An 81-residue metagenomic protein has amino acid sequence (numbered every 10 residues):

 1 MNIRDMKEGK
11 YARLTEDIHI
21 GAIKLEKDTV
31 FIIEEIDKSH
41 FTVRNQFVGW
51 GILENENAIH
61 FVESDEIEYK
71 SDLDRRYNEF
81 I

Functional and structural regions predicted by a protein language model:
M1-H19, R76: Mixed-charge, Lys/Arg-rich low-complexity intrinsically disordered regions
D5, I32-E34, I52: Short, exposed beta-strand/loop patches in secreted or surface proteins that constitute
T15, T42-R44: Beta-strand residues in well-ordered beta-sheet regions across diverse protein folds
D17-G21, I36-S39: Short, charged beta-turn/beta-strand-edge "cap" motif at the junction between a beta-strand and an adjacent loop
L25-I36: Conserved beta-strand/loop element in small beta-rich adapter and peptidoglycan-binding domains
R44-I81: Intrinsically disordered, low-complexity, charged/polar segments
